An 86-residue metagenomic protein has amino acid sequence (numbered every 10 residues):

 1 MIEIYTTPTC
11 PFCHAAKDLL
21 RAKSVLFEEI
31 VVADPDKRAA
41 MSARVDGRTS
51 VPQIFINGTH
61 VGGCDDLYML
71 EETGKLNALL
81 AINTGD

Functional and structural regions predicted by a protein language model:
M1-L26: Local sequence-structure signature of Cys/Sec-based thiol-disulfide redox active-site neighborhoods
C10, A33-P35, I82: Short, solvent-exposed coil/turn elements at secondary-structure transition points
V25-R38: Thiol-based oxidoreductase modules, predominantly thioredoxin-like and allied folds used for disulfide exchange
L26-E28, I82-G85: Bateman/CBS regulatory modules and CBS-like beta-alpha motifs in cytosolic regions of diverse proteins
D46-F55, D65: Structural micro-motif
I56-N83: Non-catalytic, surface beta->alpha helical segment in thiol-disulfide oxidoreductase systems
